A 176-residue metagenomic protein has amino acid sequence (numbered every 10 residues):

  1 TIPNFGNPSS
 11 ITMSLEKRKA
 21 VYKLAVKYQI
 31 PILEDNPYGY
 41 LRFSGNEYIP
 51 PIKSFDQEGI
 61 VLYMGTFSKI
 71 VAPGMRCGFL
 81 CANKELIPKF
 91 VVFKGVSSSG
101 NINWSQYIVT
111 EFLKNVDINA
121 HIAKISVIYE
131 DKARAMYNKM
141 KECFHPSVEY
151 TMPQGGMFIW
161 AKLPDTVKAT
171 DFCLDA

Functional and structural regions predicted by a protein language model:
T1-A176: PLP-dependent class I/II
